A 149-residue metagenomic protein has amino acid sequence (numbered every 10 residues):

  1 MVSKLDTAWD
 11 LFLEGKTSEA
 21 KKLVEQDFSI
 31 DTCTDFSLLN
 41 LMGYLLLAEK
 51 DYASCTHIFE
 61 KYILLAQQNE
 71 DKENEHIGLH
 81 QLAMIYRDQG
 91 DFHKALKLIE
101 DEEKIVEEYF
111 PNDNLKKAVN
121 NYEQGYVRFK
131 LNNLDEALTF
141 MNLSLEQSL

Functional and structural regions predicted by a protein language model:
V2, S37, I77, K117-V119: Residue register of alpha-helical TPR repeats
E25-S29, K61-Q67, E100-E108, N142-L149: Amphipathic alpha-helical segments of tetratricopeptide repeats
C33, E73, D113-L115: Residue signature of alpha-solenoid helical repeat architecture, marking inter-repeat boundaries and helix-start
